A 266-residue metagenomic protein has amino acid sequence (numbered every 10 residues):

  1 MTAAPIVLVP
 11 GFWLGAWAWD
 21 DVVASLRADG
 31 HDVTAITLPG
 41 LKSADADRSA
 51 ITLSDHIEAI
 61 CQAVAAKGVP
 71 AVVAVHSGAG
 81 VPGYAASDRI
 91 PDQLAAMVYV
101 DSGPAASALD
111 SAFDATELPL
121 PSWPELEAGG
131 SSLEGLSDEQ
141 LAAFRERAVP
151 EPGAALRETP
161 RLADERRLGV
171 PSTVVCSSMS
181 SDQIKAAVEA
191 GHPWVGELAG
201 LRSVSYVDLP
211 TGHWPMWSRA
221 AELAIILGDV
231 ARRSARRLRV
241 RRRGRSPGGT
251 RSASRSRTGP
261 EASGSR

Functional and structural regions predicted by a protein language model:
T2-S43, G68, D92: Conserved HGGG/HGGXW glycine-rich cap/lid loop of the alpha/beta-hydrolase fold
G40-V72, D88, F113-E117: Active-site loop/oxyanion-hole signature of alpha/beta-hydrolase fold enzymes
A74-G83: Gly/Ala-rich beta-loop-alpha elbow adjacent to hydrolase catalytic centers
D88-E134, Q183-I184, E189-G191: Flexible "cap/lid" loop of the alpha/beta hydrolase fold
V174-C176: Short beta-strand/loop motif that positions the catalytic acidic residue of the alpha/beta-hydrolase fold
S181-P210, I226-V230: Conserved loop-alpha-helix segment in the C-terminal half of the alpha/beta-hydrolase fold that carries the catalytic
V207-A220: Catalytic histidine-centered segment of alpha/beta-hydrolase-like enzymes
W217-A231: Post-His helix in hydrolase/transferase enzymes
